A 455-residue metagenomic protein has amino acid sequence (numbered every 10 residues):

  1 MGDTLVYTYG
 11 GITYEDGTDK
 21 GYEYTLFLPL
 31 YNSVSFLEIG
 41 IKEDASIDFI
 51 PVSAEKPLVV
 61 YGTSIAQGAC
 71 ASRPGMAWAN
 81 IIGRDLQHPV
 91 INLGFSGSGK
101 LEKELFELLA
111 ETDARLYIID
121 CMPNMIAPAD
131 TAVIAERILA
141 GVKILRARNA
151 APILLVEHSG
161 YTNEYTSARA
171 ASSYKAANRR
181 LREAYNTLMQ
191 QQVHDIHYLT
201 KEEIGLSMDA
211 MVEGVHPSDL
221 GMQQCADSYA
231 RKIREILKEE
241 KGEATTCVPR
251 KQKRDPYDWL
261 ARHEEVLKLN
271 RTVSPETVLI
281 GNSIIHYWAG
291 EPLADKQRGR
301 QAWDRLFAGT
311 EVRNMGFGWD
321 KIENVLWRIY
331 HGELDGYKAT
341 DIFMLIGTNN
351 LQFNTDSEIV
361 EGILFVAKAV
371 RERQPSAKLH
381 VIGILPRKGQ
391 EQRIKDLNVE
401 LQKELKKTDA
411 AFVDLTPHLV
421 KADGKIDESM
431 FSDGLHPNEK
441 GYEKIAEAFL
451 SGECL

Functional and structural regions predicted by a protein language model:
M1-L58, A226, A230-I280, I284-R305 (+1 more regions): N-terminal secretory targeting modules
P51-I118, M122-A132, E276: Conserved, compact domain cores that house catalytic/ligand-binding motifs in diverse enzymes and effector modules
P57-V60, V90-L93, L116-D120, P152-L155 (+7 more regions): Structural recognition of the beta-strand scaffold that forms the well-ordered cores of secreted hydrolase catalytic
L58, G62-Q67, S218, S283 (+1 more regions): Ser/Thr-glycine-rich phosphate-binding loops at phosphate-binding pockets of nucleotides, nucleotide cofactors
I65-S72, A129, R313-M315, N349-D356 (+2 more regions): Second-shell loop/turn segments in exported
G68-M76, A171-K175, G290-R298: Glycine- and acidic-residue-enriched helix-capping/strand-helix junction motifs
I82, K100-A147, H158-N163, H286-A308 (+3 more regions): Oxyanion-hole/transition-state-stabilizing segment in secreted/luminal serine hydrolases and related acyltransferases
Y161-A244, K388-L455: Catalytic His-Asp segment of secreted/periplasmic serine-dependent ester chemistry enzymes
